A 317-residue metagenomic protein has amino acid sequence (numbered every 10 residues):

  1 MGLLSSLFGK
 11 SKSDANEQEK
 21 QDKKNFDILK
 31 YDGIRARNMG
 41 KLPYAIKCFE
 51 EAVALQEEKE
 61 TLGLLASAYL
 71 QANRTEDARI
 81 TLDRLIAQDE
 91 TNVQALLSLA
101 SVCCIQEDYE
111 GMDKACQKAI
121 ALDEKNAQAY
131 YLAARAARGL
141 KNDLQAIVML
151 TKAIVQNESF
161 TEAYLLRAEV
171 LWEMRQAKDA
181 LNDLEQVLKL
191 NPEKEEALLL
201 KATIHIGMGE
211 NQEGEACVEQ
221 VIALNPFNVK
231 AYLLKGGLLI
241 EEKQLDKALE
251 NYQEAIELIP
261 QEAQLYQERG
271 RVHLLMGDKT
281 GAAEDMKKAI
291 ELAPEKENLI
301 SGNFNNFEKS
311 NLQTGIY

Functional and structural regions predicted by a protein language model:
L7-I28: TPR-adjacent "capping" and linker segments in tetratricopeptide-repeat scaffold/adaptor proteins
Q21-E60, L64-Q71, S101-E107, R135 (+2 more regions): Alpha-helical segment of the N-proximal tetratricopeptide repeat
F26-D27, K59-E60, V93-Q94, A127-Q128 (+5 more regions): Helix-start (N-cap) detector for alpha-helical repeat units in TPR-like alpha-solenoids, especially tetratricopeptide
M39-K47, A72-R84, Q106-K118, G139-K152 (+4 more regions): Structural signature of tandem alpha-helical TPR/SEL1-like repeats, specifically the intra-repeat loop/turn
A54-L55, Q88, L122, Q156 (+4 more regions): Structural marker of alpha-solenoid helical repeat scaffolds
L64, S98, L132, L166 (+4 more regions): Canonical tetratricopeptide repeat
A68, R271-L274, K296-Y317: TPR/TPR-like alpha-solenoid helical repeat scaffolds
E257, Q267, R271-E297: TPR/TPR-like (Sel1-like) alpha-helical repeat modules
